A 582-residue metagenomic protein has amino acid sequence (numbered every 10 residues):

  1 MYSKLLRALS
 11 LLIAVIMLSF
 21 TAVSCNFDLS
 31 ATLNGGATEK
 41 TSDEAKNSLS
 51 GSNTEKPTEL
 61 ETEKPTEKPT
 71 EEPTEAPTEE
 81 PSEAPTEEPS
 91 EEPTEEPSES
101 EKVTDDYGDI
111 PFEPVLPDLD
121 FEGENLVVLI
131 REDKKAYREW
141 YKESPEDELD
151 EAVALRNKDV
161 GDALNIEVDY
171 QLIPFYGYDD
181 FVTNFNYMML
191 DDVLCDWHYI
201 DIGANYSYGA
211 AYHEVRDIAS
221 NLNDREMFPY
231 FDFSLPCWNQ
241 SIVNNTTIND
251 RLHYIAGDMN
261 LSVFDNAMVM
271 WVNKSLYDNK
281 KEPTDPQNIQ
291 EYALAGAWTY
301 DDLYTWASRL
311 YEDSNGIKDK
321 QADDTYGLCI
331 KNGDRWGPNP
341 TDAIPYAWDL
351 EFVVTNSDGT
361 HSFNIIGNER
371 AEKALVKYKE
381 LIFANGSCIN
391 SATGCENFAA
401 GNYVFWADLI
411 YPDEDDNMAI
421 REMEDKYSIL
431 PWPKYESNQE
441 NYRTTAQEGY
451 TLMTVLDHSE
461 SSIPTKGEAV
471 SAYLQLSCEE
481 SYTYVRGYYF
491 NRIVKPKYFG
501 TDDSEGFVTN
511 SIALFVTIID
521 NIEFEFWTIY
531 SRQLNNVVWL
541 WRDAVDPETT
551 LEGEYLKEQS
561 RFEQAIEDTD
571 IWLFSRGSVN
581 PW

Functional and structural regions predicted by a protein language model:
M1-K102, V128, V160, C195 (+4 more regions): Gram-positive cell-envelope targeting signals
K102-E124, P174-D179, S207-M268, D301: Hinge/lid segment of periplasmic solute-binding proteins
Y137-N165, M270: Short, polar/charged alpha-helical segment
R216-N223, P236-Q290, I330-S357, E448-L456: Periplasmic solute-binding protein
E226-P236, A293-A295, L350-A371, E436-T444: Short, solvent-exposed loop/beta-turn-alpha elements that line the ligand-binding surface or hinge of extracytoplasmic
Y304-A307, D342-S391: Glycine-centered hinge/linker elements that transmit conformational signals in sensory and ligand-binding systems
A419-P496: Extracytoplasmic/periplasmic substrate-recognition and gating elements
Y488, R492, T509-W582: C-terminal capping/gating helix-and-loop segments adjacent to ligand/active sites or protein-protein/ligand interfaces
